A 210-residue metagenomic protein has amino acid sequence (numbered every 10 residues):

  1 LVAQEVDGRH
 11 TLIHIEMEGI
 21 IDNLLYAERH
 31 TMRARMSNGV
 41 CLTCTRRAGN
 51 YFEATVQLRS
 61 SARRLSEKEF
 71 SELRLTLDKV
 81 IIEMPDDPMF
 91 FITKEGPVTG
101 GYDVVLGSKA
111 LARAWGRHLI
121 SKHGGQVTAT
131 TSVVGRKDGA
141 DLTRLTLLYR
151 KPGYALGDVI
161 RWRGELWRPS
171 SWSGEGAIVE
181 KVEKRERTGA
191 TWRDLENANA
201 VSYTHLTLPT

Functional and structural regions predicted by a protein language model:
G49-R64: Short glycine-/aliphatic-rich beta-strand segments at the starts of folded cytosolic domains
S66-D86: Short amphipathic alpha-helix segments
G107-A112: Helix N-cap motif at beta-to-alpha junctions
I120-T128: A common structural junction motif
G139-Y154: Short, low-order "capping/linker" segments at domain edges
P152-R163: Short coil-to-beta transition motif at edge beta-strands of beta-rich domains
L166-W172: Short beta-strand-centered aromatic/proline hotspots
T204-T210: Conserved small/polar residues in nucleotide/adenosyl-binding loops
